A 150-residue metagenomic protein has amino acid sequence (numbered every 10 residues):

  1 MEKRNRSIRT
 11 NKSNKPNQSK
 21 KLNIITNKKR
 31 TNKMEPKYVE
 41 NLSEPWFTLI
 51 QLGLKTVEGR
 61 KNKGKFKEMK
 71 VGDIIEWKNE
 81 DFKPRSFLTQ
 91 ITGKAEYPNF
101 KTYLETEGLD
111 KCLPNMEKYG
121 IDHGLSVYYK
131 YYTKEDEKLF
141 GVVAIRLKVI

Functional and structural regions predicted by a protein language model:
M1-K20, T26-T31: Arg/Lys-rich, intrinsically disordered low-complexity tails that mediate electrostatic binding and condensation
N32-V71: Compositionally biased, charged N-terminal/linker segments
K37-Q51, F100, K118, H123 (+1 more regions): Solvent-exposed, non-transmembrane regions of membrane-associated and secreted proteins
G64, I74, N79-P84: Short, charged beta-turn/beta-strand-edge "cap" motif at the junction between a beta-strand and an adjacent loop
K70-W77, K138-A144: Cell-wall polysaccharide-cleaving catalytic domain and substrate-binding groove, primarily in peptidoglycan/chitin
S86-A95: Short beta-strand-centered aromatic/proline hotspots
T102-I150: Contiguous surface segments at macromolecular interaction interfaces
